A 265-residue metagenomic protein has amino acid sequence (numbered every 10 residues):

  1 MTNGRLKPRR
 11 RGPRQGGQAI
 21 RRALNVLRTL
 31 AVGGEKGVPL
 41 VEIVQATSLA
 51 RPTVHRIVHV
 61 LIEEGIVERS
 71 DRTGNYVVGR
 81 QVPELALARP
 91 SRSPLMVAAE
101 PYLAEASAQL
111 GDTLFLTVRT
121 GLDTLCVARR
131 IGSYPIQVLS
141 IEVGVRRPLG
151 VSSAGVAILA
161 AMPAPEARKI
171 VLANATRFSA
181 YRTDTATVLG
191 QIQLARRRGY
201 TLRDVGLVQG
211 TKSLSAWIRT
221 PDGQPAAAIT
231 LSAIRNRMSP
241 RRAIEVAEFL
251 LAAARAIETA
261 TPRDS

Functional and structural regions predicted by a protein language model:
T2-R92, M96, R255, T259-R263: N-terminal helix-turn-helix
T29, A98-Q109, F115, Q191-L194 (+2 more regions): Amphipathic alpha-helical regulatory segments at dimerization interfaces that relay allosteric signals between sensory
T47, V58, V82, L103 (+4 more regions): Short amphipathic alpha-helical/adjacent loop interface patches that line ligand and macromolecule-binding sites
V67-R69, L116-T117, I218: A structural signal for short hydrophobic beta-strand segments in well-ordered beta-sheet cores
R72-A173: Amphipathic alpha-helical effector-binding/dimerization core of metabolite-sensing transcriptional regulators
L149-S152, I244-S265: Short, solvent-exposed cationic patches
A180-A254: Extended hydrophobic
